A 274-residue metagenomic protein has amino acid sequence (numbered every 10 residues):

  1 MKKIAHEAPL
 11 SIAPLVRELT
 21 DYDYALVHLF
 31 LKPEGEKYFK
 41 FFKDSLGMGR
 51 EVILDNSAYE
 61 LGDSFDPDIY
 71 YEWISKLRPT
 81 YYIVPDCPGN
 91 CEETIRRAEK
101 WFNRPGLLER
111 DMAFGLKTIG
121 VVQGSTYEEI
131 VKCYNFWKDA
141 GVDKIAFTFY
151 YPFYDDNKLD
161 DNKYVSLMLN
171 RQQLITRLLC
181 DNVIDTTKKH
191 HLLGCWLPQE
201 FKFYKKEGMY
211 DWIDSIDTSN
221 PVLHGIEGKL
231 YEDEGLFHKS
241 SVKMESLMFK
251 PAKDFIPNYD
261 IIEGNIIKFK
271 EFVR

Functional and structural regions predicted by a protein language model:
M1-M112: Non-catalytic, usually N-terminal nucleic-acid engagement modules in DNA/RNA processing proteins
M1-V16, D68-Y71, G106, F114 (+2 more regions): Alpha/beta catalytic cores of nucleotide-metabolism and tRNA/nucleoside-modifying enzymes
L19-A25, G49, L77-T80, F114 (+3 more regions): Glycine-enriched alpha-helix->loop->beta-strand junction motifs that scaffold or abut catalytic
K37-K40, D44, E92, R96 (+4 more regions): Polar/charged alpha-helical tracts
Y38-S45, D68-K76, V131-A140, K202-Y210: Short amphipathic alpha-helices and their capping/turn segments at secondary-structure boundaries
D55, G120, Y204: Terminal peptide-recognition signature
D86-P88, K117, Q123-L193, L197-K202 (+1 more regions): Glycine/Thr-rich beta-alpha phosphate-binding loop at enzyme active sites
